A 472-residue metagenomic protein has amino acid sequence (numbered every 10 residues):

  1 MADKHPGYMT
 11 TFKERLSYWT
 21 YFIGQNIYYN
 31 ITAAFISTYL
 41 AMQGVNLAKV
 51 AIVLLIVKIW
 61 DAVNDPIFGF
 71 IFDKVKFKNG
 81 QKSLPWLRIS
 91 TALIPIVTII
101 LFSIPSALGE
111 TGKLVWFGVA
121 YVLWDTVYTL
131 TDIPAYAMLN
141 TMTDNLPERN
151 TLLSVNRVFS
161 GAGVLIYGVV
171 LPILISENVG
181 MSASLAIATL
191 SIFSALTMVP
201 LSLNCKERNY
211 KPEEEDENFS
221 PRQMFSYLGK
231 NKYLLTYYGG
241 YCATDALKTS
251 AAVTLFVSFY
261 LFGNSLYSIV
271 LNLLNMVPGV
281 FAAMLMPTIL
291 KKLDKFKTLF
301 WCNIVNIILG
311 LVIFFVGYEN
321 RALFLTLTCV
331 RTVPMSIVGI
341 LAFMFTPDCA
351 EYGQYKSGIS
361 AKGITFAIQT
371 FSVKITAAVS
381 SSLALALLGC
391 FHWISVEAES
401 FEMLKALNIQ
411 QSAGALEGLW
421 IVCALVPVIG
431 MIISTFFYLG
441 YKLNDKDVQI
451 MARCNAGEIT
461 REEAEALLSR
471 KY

Functional and structural regions predicted by a protein language model:
A2-Y472: Membrane-embedded alpha-helical bundles of multi-pass transporters/translocases, especially carrier/permease families
